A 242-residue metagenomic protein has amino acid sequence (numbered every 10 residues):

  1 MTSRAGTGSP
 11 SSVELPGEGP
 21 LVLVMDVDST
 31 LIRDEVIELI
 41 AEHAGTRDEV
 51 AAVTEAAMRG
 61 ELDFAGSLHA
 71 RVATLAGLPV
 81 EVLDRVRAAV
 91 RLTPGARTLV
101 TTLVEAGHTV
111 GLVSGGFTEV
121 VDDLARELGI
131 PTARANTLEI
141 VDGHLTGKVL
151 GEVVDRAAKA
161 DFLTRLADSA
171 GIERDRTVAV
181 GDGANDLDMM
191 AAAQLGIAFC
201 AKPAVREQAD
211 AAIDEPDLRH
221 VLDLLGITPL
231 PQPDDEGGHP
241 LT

Functional and structural regions predicted by a protein language model:
T2-L138, D142, P216: Alpha-helical substrate-recognition element adjacent to the catalytic core
T2-S3, R87-T242: C-terminal cap/substrate-recognition subdomain and adjoining C-terminal extension of metal-dependent phosphatase-like
